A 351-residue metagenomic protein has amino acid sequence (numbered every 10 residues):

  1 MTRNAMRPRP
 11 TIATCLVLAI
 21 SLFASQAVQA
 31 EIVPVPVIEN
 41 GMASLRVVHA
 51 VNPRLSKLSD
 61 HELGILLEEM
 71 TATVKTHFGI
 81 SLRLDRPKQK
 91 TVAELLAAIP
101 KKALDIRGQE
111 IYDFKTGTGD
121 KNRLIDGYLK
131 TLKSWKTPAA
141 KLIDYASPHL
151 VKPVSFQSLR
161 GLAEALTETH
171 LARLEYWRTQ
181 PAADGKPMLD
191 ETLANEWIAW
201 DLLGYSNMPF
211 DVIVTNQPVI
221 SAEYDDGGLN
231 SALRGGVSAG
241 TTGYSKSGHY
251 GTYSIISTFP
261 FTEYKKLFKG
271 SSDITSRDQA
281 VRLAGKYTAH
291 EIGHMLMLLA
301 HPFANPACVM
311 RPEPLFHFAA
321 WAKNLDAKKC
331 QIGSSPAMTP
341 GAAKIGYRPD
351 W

Functional and structural regions predicted by a protein language model:
M1-P8: N-terminal secretory signal peptides that target proteins for export/translocation
T14-F23: Bacterial N-terminal signal peptides
A24-A30: Boundary at the C-terminal end of the N-terminal hydrophobic targeting segment
N40-D60: Fold-level signature of zinc-dependent metallopeptidase catalytic domains
E62-L82: Domain-scale, conserved, charged regions that form catalytic cores and adjacent regulatory/interaction surfaces
E68, A72, P87-K286, L299: Metzincin-family zinc-dependent endopeptidase catalytic domain
K246-L283, L299-W351: Metalloprotease/metallohydrolase-associated module, dominated by Zn2+-dependent proteases
T288, I292-M297: Active-site His/Glu-centered metal-binding helix of metallohydrolases
